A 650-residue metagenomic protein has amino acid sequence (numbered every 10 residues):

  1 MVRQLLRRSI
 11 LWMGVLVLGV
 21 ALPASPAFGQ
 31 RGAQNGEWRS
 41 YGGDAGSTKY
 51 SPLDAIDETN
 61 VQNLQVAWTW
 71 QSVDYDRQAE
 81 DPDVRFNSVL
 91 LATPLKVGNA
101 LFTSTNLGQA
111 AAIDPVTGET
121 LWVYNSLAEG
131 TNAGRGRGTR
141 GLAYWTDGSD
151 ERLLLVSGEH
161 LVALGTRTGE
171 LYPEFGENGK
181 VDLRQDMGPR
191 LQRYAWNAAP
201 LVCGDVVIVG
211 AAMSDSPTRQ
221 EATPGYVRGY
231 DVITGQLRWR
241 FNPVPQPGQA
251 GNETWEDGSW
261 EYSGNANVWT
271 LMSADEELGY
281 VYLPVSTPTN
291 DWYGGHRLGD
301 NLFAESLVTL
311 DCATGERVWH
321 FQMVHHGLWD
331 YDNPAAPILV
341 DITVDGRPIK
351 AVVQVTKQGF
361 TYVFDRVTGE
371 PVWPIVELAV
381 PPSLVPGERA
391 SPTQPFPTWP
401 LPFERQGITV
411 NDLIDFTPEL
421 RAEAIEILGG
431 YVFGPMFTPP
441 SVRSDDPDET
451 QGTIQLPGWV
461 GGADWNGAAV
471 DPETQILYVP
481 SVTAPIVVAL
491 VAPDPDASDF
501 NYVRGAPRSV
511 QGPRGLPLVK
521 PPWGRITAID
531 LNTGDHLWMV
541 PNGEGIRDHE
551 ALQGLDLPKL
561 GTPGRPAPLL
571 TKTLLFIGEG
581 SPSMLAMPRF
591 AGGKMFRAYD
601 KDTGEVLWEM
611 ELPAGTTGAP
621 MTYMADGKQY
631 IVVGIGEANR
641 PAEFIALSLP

Functional and structural regions predicted by a protein language model:
S9-A24: Bacterial N-terminal signal peptides
R31-R77, K96: Mature N-terminal segment immediately following signal peptide/propeptide cleavage in secreted/periplasmic
W38-G42, F86-Q109, G134-L161, Q192-R219 (+11 more regions): Repeat-blade elements of multi-bladed beta-propeller folds
W70-T93, V123-G148, E177-A199, N242-L271 (+9 more regions): Extracytoplasmic beta-rich repeat domains
R167, T218-P224, A304, F360-Y362 (+3 more regions): Structural motif
G169, T223-Q236, D300-G315, V367-T368 (+3 more regions): Beta-propeller blade signature
A336-V385, G636, A646-L649: Phosphate/diphosphate-binding loops
D341, G515-T527, L531-D535, M539-E544 (+1 more regions): Loop/turn-rich, solvent-exposed surfaces of beta-rich toroidal or solenoidal domains
